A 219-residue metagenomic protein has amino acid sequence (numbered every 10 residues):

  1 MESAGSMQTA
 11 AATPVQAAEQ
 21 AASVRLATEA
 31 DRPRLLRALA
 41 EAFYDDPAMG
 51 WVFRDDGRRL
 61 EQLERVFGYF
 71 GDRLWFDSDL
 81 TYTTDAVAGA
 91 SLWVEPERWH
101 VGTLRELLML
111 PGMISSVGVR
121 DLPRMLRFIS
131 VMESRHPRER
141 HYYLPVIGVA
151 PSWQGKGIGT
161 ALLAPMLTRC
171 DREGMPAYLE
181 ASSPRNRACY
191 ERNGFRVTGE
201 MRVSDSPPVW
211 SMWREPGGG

Functional and structural regions predicted by a protein language model:
S23-R37, E41, D45: A short beta-loop-alpha structural element at the N-terminal edge of CoA-dependent acyl/N-acetyltransferase catalytic
D56-L80: Active-site rim helix/loop that mediates acceptor-substrate recognition in acyltransferases
W75-W93, G148-A150: Conserved beta-hairpin
A90-G148, Q154, V203-S204: Conserved acyl-donor/pantetheine-binding loop and adjacent beta-alpha core of acyl/acetyltransferases and related
R140-Y142, R169-S182: Conserved GNAT acetyl-CoA-binding A-motif
P145-Q154, Y178-R187, S204-P207, E215-P216: Conserved beta-strand-loop-alpha-helix junction that forms the acyl-donor binding cleft
V149, G155-T168: Conserved acetyl-CoA-binding loop-helix of GNAT-fold acetyltransferases
T160, R172-G174, S183-E200, S204: Conserved active-site alpha-helix within GNAT-family acetyltransferase domains
